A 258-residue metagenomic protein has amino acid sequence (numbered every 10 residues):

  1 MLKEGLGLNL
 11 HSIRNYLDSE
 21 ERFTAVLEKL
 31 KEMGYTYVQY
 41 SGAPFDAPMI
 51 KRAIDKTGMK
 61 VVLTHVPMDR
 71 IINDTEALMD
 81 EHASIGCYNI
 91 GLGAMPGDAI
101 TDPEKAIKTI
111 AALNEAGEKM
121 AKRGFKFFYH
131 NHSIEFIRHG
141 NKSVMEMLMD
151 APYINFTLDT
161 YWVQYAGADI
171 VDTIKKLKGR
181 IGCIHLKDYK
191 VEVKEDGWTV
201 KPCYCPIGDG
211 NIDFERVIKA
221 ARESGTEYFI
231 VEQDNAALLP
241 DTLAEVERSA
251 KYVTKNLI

Functional and structural regions predicted by a protein language model:
M1-Y88, N155, N256-I258: N-terminal pre-domain/capping segments
L8, L30, V38, I54 (+8 more regions): Conserved, mostly hydrophobic/aromatic
N9-I13, S41-A43, V66-D69, M95-G97 (+4 more regions): Active-site beta-loop-alpha junctions enriched in small/polar residues
E21-A25, T75-A77, K105-N114, N141-E146 (+3 more regions): Charged helix-capping and loop-helix junction motifs
D74-A112: Glycine/small-residue-rich loop that forms an oxyanion/phosphate-binding "nest" at active or ligand-binding sites
K122-N211: Acidic/histidine-rich catalytic cores of soluble enzymes
I230-P240: A short, acidic, flexible beta-alpha connecting loop/helix-capping segment that sits on the rim of active
P240-I258: C-terminal helical cap(s) of enzyme catalytic domains, especially alpha/beta-barrels
